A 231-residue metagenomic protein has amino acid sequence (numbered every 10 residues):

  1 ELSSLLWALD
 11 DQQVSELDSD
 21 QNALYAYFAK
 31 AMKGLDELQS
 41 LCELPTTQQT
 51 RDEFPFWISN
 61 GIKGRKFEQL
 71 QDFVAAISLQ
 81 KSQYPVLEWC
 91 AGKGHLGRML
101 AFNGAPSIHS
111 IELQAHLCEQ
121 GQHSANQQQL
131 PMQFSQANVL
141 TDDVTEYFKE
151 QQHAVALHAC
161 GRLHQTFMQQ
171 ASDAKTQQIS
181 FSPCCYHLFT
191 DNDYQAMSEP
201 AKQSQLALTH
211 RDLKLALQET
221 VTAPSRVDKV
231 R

Functional and structural regions predicted by a protein language model:
E1-W57: Intrinsically disordered, low-complexity glycine/charged-rich regulatory or linker segments that flank or connect
S4, Q133, L140-R231: Class I S-adenosyl-L-methionine
P55-L70: Class I SAM-dependent methyltransferase Rossmann-like catalytic core, especially the SAM/SAH-binding loop
F67-S82: Conserved alpha-helix/loop element of class I SAM-dependent methyltransferases that forms part of the SAM/SAH-binding
Q83-G92: Conserved class I S-adenosyl-L-methionine
K93-A105: Conserved SAM-binding loop of SAM-dependent methyltransferases across substrates and taxa, primarily the Class I
S107-E112: Conserved SAM-binding motif I beta-strand of class I
G121-Q122: Conserved SAM-binding loop
